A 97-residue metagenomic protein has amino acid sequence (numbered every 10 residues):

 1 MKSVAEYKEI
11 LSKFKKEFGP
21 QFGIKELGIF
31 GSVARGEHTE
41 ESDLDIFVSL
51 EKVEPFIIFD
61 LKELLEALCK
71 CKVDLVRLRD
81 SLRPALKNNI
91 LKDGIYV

Functional and structural regions predicted by a protein language model:
M1-E26, A34-E40, E51-V97: Catalytic core of pol beta-like nucleotidyltransferases
I29: Conserved histidines in hydrophobic membrane contexts and catalytic metal-binding motifs
D45-V48: Short beta-strand->loop micro-motif that forms the acidic, two-metal-ion catalytic signature in nucleotide-processing
